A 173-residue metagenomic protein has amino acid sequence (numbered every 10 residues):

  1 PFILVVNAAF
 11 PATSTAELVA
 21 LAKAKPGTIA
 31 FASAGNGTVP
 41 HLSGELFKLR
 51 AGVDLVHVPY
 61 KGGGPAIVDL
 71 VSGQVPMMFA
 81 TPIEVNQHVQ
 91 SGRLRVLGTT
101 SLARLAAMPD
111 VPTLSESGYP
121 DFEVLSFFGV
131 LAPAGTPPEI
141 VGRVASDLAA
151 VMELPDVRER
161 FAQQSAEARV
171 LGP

Functional and structural regions predicted by a protein language model:
P1-P173: Conserved, function-defining micro-sites of small-solute handling proteins
